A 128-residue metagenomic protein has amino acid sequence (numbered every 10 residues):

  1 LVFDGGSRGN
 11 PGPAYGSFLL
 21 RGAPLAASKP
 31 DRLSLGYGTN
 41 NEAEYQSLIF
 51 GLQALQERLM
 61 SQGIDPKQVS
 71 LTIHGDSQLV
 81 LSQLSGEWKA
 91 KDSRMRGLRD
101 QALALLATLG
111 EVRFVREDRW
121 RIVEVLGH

Functional and structural regions predicted by a protein language model:
L1-E42, Q46, Q53-E57: RNase H-like nuclease fold core
G6, N10, I49-H128: RNase H catalytic domain
